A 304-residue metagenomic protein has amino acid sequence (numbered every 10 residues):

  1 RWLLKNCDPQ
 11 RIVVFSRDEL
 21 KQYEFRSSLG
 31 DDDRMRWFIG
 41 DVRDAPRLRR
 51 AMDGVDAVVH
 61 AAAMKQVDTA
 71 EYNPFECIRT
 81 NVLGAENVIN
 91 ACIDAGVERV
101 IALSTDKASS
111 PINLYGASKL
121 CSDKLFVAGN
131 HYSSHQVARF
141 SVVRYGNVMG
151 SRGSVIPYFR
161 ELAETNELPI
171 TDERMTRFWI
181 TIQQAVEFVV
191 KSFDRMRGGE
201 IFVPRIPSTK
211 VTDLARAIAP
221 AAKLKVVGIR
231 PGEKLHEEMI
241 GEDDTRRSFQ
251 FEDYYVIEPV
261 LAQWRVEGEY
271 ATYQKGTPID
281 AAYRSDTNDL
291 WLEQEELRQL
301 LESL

Functional and structural regions predicted by a protein language model:
L4, D8-K21: Conserved glycine-rich Rossmann-like NAD(P)H-binding loop of the short-chain dehydrogenase/reductase
S16, F38-I39, R79, D172 (+1 more regions): Conserved residues in the N-terminal Rossmann fold of short-chain dehydrogenase/reductase
D18, D106, P207: Residues in the short beta-alpha loop(s) of Rossmann-like NAD(P)-binding domains
L20, R43, K65: Adenine-nucleotide cofactor-binding loop residues
G30, R36-A57: Conserved Rossmann-fold cofactor-binding substructure of NAD(P)-dependent oxidoreductases
W37, C77, V100, F140-V143: Hydrophobic/aromatic anchor residues within beta-strands of the central parallel beta-sheet of Rossmann-like
H60, M64-L120, K124, A128: Conserved Rossmann-fold NAD(P)-dependent oxidoreductase catalytic core, especially the SDR/UDP-sugar
D94, K124, A128-L304: Strand-loop microenvironment adjacent to phosphate/nucleotide-handling motifs in alpha/beta enzyme folds
